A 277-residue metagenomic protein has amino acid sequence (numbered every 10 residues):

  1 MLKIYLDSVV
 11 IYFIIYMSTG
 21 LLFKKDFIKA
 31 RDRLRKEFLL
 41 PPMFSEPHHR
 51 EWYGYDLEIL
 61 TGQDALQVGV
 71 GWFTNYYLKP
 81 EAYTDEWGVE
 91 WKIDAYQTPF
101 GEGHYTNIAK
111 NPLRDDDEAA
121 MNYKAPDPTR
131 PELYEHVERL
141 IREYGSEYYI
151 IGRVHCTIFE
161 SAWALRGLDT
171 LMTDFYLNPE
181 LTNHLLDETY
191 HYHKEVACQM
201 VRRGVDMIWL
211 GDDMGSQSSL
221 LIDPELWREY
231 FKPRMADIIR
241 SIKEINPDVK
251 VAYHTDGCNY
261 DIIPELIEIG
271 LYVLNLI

Functional and structural regions predicted by a protein language model:
M1-R31, R35, L40-S45, T84 (+2 more regions): Active-site loop segments of alpha/beta catalytic cores
S18, W52, L60, G69 (+3 more regions): Intrinsically disordered, low-complexity segments enriched in small/polar residues
D26-Y76: Segments that shape or occlude catalytic/ligand-binding pockets
M43, T61-A65, T106-R114, R202-G204: Aromatic-glycine hotspot motif
E58, G88, I150: Hydrophobic/aromatic pocket-lining and membrane-interface residues
F73-P126, E143-E147: A contiguous, low-structure linker/loop signature
